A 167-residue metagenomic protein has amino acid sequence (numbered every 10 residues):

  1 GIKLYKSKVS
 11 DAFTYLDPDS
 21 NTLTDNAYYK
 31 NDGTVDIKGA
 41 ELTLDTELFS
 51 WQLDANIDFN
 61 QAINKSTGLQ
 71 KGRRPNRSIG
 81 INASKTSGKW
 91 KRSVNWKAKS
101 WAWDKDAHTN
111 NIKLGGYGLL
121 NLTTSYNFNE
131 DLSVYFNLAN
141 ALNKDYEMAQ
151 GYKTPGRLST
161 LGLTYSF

Functional and structural regions predicted by a protein language model:
G1: Active-site phosphate/pyrophosphate-binding segments
L4-V9, N26-K105, N127-S133, L142: Gram-negative outer-membrane beta-barrel transporters
Y5, A98-A107, K113-G115, L122-F167: C-terminal beta-signal and adjacent terminal beta-strands/loops of Gram-negative outer-membrane beta-barrel proteins
S10, L16-A27, Q70-P75, N110-I112 (+1 more regions): Flexible, surface-exposed loop regions and adjacent strand-edge segments of Gram-negative outer-membrane beta-barrel
S10, T14, K65, K144-Q150: Active-site-proximal flexible loops/turns
N21, Y28, D36, G116 (+2 more regions): Outer-membrane beta-barrel pore domains
